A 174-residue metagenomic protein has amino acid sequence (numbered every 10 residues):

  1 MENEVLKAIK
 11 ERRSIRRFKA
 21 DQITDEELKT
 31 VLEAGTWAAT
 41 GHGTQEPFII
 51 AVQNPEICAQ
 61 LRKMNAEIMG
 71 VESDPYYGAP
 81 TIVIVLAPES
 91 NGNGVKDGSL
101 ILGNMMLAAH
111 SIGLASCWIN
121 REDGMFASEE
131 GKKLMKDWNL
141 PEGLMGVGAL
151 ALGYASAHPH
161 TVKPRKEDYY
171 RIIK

Functional and structural regions predicted by a protein language model:
M1-K174: Acidic, surface-exposed loops and disordered segments
